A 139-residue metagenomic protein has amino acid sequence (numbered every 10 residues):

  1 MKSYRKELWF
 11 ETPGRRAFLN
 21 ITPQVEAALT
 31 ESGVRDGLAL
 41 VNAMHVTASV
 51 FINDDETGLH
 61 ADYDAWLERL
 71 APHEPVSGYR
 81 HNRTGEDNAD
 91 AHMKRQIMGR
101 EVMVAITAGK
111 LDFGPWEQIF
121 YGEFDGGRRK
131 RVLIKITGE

Functional and structural regions predicted by a protein language model:
M1-E139: Active-site histidine-anchored catalytic micro-motif
